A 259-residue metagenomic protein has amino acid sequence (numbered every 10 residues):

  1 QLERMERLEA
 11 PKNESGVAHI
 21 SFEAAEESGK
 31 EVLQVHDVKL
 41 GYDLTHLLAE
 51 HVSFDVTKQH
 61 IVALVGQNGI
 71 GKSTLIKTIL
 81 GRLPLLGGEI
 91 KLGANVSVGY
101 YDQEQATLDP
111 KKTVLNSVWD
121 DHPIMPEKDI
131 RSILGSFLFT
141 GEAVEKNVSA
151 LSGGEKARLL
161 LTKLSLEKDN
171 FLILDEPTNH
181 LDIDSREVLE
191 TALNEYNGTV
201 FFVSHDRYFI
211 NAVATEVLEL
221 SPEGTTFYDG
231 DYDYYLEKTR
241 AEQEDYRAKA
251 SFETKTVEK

Functional and structural regions predicted by a protein language model:
E3-E14, R247-A248: Proline-centered turn/helix-capping motifs that create local helix->coil transitions or kinks
G16-A18: A generic structural signal for short beta-strands and their flanking turns/coil linkers
I20-K259: ABC ATP-binding cassette signature C-motif
